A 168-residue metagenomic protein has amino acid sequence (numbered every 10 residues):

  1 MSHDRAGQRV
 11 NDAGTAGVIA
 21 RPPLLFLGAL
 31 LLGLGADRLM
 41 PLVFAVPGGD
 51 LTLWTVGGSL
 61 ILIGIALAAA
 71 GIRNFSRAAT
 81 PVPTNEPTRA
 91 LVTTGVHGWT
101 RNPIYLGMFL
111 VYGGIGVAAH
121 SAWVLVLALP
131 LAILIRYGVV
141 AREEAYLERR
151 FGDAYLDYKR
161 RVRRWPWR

Functional and structural regions predicted by a protein language model:
M1-T94, L106-R168: Membrane-anchoring alpha-helices and their flanking helix-loop junctions
W99-L106: Histidine-centered phosphotransfer motif of kinases
